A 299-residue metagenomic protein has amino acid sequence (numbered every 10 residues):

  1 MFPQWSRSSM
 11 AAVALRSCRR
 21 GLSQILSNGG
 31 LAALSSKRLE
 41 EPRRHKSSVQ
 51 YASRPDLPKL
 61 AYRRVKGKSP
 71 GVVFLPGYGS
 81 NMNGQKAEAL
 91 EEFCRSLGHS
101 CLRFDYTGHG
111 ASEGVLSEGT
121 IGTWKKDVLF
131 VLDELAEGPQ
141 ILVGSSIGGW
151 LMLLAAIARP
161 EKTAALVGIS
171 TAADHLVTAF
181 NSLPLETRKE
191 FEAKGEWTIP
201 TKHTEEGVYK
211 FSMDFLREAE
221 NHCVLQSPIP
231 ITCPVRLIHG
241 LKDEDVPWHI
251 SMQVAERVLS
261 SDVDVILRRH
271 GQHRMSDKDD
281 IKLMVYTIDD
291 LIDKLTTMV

Functional and structural regions predicted by a protein language model:
G30-P70: N-terminal cap/lid segment of alpha/beta-hydrolase-fold proteins
S69-G77: Short beta-strand element of the alpha/beta-hydrolase
Y78-E91, H249: The serine-hydrolase catalytic nucleophile loop
A89-E113: Conserved alpha/beta-hydrolase
H109-E137: Catalytic nucleophile-loop/oxyanion-hole region of alpha/beta-hydrolase and closely related hydrolase-like folds
A136-S146: Alpha/beta-hydrolase fold nucleophile elbow
I141, W150, E161-V299: The alpha/beta-hydrolase serine catalytic core
G144-L154: Glycine-rich nucleophile elbow surrounding the catalytic serine of serine-hydrolase chemistry
